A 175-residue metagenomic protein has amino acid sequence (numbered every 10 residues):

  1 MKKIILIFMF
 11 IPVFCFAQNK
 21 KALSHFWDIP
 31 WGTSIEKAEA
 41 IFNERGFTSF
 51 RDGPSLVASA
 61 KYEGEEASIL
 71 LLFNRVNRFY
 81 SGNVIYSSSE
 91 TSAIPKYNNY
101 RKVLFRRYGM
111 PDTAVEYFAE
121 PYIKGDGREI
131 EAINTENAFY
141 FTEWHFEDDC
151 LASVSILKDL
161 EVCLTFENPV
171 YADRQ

Functional and structural regions predicted by a protein language model:
K3, G64-S68, I130: Alpha-helix boundary/capping detector
K3-V13, A17: Sec-dependent N-terminal signal peptides
F8, Y62, F73-R75, I133-T135 (+1 more regions): Sterically constrained small-residue positions within well-ordered secondary structures of folded domains
Q18-S55, Y86-Q175: Non-cytosolic coordination micro-motifs
A60-V103: Mid-chain, structured segments of secreted extracytoplasmic proteins
